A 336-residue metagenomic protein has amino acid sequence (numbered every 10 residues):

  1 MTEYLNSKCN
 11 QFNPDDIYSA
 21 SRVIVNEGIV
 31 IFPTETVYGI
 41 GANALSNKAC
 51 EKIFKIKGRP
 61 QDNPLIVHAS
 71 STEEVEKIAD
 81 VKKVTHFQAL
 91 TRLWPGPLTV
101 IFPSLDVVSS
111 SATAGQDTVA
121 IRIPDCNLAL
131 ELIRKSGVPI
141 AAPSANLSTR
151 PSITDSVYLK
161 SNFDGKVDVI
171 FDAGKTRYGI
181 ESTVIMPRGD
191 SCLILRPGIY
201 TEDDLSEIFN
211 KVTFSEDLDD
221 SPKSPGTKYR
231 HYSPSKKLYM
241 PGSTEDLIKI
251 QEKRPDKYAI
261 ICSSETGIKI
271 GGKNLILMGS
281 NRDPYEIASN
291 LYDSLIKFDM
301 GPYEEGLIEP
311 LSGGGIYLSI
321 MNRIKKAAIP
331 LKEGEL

Functional and structural regions predicted by a protein language model:
M1-L336: Active-site-adjacent structural elements in enzyme catalytic cores
